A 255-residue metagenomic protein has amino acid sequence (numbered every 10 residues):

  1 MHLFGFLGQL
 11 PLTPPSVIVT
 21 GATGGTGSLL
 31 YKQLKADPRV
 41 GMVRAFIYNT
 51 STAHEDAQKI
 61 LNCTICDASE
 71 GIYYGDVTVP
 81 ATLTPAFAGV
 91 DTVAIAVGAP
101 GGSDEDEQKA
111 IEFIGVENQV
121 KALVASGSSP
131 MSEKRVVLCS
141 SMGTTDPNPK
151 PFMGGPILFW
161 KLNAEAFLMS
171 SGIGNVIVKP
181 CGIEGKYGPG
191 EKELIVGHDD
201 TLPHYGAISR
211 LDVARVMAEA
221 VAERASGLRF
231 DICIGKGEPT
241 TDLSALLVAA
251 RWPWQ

Functional and structural regions predicted by a protein language model:
M1-P11: N-terminal chloroplast transit peptides
L12-V40: N-terminal Rossmann NAD(P)H-binding glycine-rich loop of SDR-like oxidoreductase domains
P14, G89, E133, G227-R229 (+1 more regions): A glycine-biased structural micro-motif
V17, S51-S126, P130: NAD(P)H-binding glycine-rich loop region in Rossmannoid oxidoreductase-like domains and their noncatalytic homologs
I18-G25, I183-Q255: Active-site-lining helix/loop region of Rossmann-like oxidoreductase modules
T23, N49-S51: Residues in the short beta-alpha loop(s) of Rossmann-like NAD(P)-binding domains
R39-N49: Conserved glycine-rich Rossmann-like NAD(P)H-binding loop of the short-chain dehydrogenase/reductase
A99-D199: Glycine-/Pro-rich loop/turn segments that contact NAD(P) or position catalytic residues in Rossmann-like domains
